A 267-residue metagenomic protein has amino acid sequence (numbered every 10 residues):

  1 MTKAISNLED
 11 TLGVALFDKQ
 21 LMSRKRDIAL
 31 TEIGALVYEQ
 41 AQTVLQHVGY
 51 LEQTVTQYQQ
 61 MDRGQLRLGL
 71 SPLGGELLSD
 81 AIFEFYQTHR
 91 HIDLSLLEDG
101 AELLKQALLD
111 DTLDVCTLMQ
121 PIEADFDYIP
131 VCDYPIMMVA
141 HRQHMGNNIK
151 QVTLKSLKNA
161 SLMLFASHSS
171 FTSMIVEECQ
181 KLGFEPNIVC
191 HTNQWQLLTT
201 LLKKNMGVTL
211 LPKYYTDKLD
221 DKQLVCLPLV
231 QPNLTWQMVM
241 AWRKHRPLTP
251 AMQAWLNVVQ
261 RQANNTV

Functional and structural regions predicted by a protein language model:
E9-L30: A short LG(V/I)-centered, amphipathic sequence patch enriched for acidic residue(s) preceding the LG motif
E39, D80-E84, L97, A101-A140 (+3 more regions): Short beta-strand-centered segments that line the small-molecule binding cleft or hinge of alpha/beta clamshell
T43, Q53, Q59-H89, D93-L97 (+2 more regions): N-terminal winged-helix
L77, V225-V267: A late-sequence structural motif
G100-T112, M119, H168-C226: Hydrophobic hinge/microswitch elements
D125-P130, Y134, K150, Q196-H245: Beta-alpha-beta core module
D125-S167, T235-R246, Q260, N264: Hydrophobic/proline-rich hinge and linker segments of small-molecule sensing/allosteric domains, predominantly
S161-L182, L248-N257: Secondary-structure junction motif
